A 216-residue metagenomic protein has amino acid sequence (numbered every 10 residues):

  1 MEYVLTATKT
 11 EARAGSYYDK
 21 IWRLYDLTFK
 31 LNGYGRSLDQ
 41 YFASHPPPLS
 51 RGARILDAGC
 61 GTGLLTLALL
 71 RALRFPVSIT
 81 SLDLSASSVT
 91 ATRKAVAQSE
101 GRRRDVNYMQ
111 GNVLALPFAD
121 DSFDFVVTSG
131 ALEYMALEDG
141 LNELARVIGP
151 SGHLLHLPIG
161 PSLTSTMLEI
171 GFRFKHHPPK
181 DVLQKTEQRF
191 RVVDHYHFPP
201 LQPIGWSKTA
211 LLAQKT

Functional and structural regions predicted by a protein language model:
M1-P48, L64, A68: Conserved class I S-adenosyl-L-methionine
L56, T62-A115: Class I SAM-dependent methyltransferase SAM/SAH-binding core
V127: A conserved beta-strand element that flanks and buttresses the S-adenosyl-L-methionine
G130-A131: Short catalytic micro-motifs in class I SAM-dependent methyltransferases
E138-P150: A short glycine-rich, Lys/Arg-flanked "PGG" loop and its adjoining helix->strand segment in the class I
G152-I159: Conserved beta-strand signature within the Rossmann-like core of class I S-adenosyl-L-methionine
F174-R189: Short alpha-helix
F198-T216: Core SAM-dependent methyltransferase catalytic element
